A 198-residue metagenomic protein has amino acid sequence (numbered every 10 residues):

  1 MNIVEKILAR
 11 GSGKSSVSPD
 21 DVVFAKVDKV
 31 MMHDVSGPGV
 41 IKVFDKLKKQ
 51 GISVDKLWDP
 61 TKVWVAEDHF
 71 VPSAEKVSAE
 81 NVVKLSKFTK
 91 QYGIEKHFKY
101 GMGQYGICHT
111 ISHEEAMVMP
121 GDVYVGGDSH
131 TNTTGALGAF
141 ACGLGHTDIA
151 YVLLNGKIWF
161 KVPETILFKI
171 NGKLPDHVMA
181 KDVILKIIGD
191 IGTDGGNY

Functional and structural regions predicted by a protein language model:
M1-Y198: Fe-S-dependent hydro-lyases/dehydratases of central metabolism
